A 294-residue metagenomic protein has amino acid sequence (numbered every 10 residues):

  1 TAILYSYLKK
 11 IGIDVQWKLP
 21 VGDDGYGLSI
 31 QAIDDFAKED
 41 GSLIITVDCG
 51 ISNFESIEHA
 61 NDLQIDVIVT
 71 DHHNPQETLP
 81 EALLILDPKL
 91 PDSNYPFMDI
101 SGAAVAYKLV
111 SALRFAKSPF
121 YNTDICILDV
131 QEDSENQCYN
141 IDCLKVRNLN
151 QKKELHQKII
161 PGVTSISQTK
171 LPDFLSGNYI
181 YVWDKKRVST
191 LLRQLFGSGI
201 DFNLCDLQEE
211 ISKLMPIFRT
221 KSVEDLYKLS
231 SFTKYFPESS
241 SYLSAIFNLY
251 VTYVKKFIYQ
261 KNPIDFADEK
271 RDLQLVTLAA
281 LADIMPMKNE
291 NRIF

Functional and structural regions predicted by a protein language model:
T1-F294: Replace "Mg2+/Mn2+-dependent" with "divalent metal-dependent
